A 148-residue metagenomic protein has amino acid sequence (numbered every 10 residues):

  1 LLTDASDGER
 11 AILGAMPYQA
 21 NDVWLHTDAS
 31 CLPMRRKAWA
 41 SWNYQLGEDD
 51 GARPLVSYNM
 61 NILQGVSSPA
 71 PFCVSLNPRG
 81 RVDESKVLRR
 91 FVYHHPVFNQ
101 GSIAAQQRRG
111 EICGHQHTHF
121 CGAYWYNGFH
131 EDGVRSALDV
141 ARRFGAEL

Functional and structural regions predicted by a protein language model:
L1-H94: Mid-domain catalytic core of redox enzymes that form a hydrophobic substrate pocket/lid adjacent to a catalytic redox
R53-L148: Conserved flavin/dinucleotide-binding core of flavoenzymes
